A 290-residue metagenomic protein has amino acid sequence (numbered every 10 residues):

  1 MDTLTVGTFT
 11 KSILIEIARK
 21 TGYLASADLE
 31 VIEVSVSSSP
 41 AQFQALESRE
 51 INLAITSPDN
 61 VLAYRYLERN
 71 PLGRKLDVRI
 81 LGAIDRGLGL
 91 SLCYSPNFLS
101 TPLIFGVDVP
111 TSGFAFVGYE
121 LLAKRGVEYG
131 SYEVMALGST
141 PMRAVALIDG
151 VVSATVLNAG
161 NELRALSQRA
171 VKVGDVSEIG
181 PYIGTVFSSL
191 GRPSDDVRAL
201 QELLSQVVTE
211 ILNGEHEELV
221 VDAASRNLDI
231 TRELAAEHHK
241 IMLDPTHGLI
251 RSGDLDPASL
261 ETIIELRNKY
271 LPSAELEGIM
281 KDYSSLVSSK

Functional and structural regions predicted by a protein language model:
D2-V127, V134, S153-A159, K172-V176: Short, glycine-/small- and polar/acidic-enriched structural segments that line small-molecule recognition paths
I15-E16, V61-L62, Y119, L163-L166 (+3 more regions): Predominant activation on well-ordered alpha-helical scaffold segments within soluble catalytic domains
A25, A123, L166, R226 (+1 more regions): Short polybasic/polar patches that bind polyanions
M142-N227: Pocket-lining segment of extracytoplasmic ligand-binding domains
D195-P272: Secondary-structure end/capping motifs
I264-K290: Conserved C-terminal helix/tail region of periplasmic/extracytoplasmic solute-binding proteins
